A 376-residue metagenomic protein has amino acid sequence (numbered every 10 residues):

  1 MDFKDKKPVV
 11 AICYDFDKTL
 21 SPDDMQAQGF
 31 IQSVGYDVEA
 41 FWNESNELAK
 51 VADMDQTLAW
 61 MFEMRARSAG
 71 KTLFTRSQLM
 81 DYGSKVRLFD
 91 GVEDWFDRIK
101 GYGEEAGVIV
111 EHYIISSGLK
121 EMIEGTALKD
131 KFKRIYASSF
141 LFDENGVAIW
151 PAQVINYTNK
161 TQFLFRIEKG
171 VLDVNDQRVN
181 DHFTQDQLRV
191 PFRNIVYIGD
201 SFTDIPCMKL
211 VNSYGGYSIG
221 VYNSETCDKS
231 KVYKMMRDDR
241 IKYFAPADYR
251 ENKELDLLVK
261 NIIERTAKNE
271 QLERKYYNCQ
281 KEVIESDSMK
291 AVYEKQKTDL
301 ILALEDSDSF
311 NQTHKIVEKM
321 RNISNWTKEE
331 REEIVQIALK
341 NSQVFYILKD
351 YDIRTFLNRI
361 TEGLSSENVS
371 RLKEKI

Functional and structural regions predicted by a protein language model:
M1-E144, M235: Alpha-helical substrate-recognition element adjacent to the catalytic core
D90-Y113, S117-E333, Y346-Y351, N358-I376: C-terminal cap/substrate-recognition subdomain and adjoining C-terminal extension of metal-dependent phosphatase-like
A338-V344: Amphipathic alpha-helical segments within extended alpha-helical solenoids and repeat-rich scaffolds in large
